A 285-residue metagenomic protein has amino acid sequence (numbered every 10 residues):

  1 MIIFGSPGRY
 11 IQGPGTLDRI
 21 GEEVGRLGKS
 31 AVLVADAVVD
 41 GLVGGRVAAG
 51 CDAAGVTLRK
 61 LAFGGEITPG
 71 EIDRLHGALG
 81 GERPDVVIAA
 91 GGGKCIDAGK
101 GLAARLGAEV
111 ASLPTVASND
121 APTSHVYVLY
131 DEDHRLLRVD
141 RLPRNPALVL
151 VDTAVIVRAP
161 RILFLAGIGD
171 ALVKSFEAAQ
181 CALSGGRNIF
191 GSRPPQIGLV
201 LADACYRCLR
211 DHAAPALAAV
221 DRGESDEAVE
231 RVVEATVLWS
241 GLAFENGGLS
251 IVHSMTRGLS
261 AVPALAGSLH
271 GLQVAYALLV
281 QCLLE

Functional and structural regions predicted by a protein language model:
M1-D85: ATP/NTP phosphate-donor binding region
I2-F4, V24-R26, L79-E82, A103 (+4 more regions): Solvent-exposed alpha-helices and their adjacent loops that cap or buttress functional pockets in soluble metabolic
R9, S30-V32, R59, D85-I88 (+4 more regions): Structural motif
L17, D40-G44, K94-G101, N119-T123 (+2 more regions): Short glycine/serine/threonine-rich phosphate/pyrophosphate-binding segments that cradle anionic phosphate groups
L79-L102, L106-T115: A short, small-residue-rich loop immediately preceding and capping a beta-strand
A104-I197: A glycine/threonine-rich phosphate-anchoring loop and its flanking beta-alpha core in nucleotide/phosphate-binding
I189-E285: Active-site segments that bind and position negatively charged phosphate/pyrophosphate groups
